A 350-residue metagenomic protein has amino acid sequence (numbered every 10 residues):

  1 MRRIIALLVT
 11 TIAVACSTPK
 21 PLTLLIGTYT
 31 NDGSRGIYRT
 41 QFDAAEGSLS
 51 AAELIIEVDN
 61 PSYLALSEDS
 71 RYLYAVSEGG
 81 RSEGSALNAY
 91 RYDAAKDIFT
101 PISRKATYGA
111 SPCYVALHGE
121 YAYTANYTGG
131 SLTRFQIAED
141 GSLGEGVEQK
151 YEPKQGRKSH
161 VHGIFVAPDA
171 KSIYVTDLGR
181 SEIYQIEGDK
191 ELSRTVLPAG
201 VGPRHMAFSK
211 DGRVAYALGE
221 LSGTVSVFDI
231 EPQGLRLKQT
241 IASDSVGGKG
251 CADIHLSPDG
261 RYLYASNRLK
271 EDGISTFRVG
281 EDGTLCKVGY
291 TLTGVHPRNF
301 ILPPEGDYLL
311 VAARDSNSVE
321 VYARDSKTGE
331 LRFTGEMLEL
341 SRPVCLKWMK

Functional and structural regions predicted by a protein language model:
T18-D43, S48: An edge-strand/N-cap motif at the start of beta-rich repeat modules
I26, A75-V76, T124, V175 (+3 more regions): Residue position within the beta-strands of beta-propeller blades
T30-G33, E78-E83, T128-S131, R180-S181 (+3 more regions): Short glycine/acidic-enriched loop and turn motifs that connect beta-strands
G33, V58-E68, Y108-E120, Y151-S172 (+4 more regions): Beta-rich, blade/repeat-based domains predominating in secreted/periplasmic proteins but also intracellular
Q41-G47, Y90-D97, F135-G144, F228-L235 (+2 more regions): Short loop/turn segments immediately following beta-strands, especially the blade-tip and inter-blade linker loops
S50-I56, T100-A106, V147-Q155, K190-V196 (+3 more regions): A short beta-strand motif characteristic of beta-propeller blades
A51-G119: Blade-loop segments of beta-propeller domains
D97-G163: Asp-box/WD-like beta-propeller blade repeats and closely related beta-sheet repeat scaffolds
